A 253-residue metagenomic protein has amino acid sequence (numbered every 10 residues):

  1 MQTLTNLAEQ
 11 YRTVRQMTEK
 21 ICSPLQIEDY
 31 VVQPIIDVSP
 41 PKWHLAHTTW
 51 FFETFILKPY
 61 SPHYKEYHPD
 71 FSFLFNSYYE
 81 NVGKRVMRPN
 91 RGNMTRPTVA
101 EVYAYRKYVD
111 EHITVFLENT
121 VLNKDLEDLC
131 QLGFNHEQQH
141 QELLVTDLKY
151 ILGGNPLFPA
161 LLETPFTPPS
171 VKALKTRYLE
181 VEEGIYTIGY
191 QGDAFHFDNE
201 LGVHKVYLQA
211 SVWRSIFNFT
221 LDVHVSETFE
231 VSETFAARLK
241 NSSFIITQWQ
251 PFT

Functional and structural regions predicted by a protein language model:
M1, Y11: Conserved, charged catalytic cores of large soluble enzymes
L4-L7, P34-P41, L45: Membrane-entry segments of alpha-helical transmembrane domains in multi-pass membrane proteins
M17-L25, D29, S39-P41, H47-T49 (+2 more regions): Extended beta-strand/loop cores of jelly-roll/beta-sandwich
